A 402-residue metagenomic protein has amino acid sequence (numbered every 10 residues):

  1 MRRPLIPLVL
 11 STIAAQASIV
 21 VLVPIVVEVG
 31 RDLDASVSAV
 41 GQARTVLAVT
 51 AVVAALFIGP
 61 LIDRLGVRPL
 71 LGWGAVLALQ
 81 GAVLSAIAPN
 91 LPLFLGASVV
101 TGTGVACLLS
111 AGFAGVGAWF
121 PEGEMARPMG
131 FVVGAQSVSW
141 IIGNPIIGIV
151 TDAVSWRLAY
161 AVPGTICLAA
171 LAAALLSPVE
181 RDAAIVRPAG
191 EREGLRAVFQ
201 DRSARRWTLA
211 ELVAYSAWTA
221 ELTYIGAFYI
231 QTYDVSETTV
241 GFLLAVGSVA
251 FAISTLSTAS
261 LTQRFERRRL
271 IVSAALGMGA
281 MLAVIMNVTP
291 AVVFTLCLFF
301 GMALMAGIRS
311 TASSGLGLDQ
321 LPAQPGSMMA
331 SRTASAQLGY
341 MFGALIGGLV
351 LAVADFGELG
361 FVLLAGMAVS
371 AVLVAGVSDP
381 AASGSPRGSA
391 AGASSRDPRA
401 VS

Functional and structural regions predicted by a protein language model:
D34, G66, I87-P92, D234 (+1 more regions): Helix-breaking motifs and short loop linkers at transmembrane-helix boundaries and internal kinks in secondary membrane
V53-P89: Conserved MFS/SLC helix-loop-helix module at the cytosolic interface between two early adjacent transmembrane helices
A54-G66, S254-E266, L351: Helix-to-loop junctions at the C-terminal end of transmembrane segments in multipass secondary transporters
V99-Q136: Cytoplasmic helix-loop-helix junction between adjacent transmembrane helices in 12-TM secondary transporters
G123, G130-P178: Helix-loop-helix hairpin linking two adjacent transmembrane segments in secondary transporters
V179-T208, P398: Juxtamembrane intracellular "pre-TM" segments in multi-pass secondary transporters
R268-S313: C-terminal transmembrane helical hairpin of 12-TM major facilitator-type secondary transporters
A323-A354: A late C-terminal transmembrane helix in Major Facilitator Superfamily
